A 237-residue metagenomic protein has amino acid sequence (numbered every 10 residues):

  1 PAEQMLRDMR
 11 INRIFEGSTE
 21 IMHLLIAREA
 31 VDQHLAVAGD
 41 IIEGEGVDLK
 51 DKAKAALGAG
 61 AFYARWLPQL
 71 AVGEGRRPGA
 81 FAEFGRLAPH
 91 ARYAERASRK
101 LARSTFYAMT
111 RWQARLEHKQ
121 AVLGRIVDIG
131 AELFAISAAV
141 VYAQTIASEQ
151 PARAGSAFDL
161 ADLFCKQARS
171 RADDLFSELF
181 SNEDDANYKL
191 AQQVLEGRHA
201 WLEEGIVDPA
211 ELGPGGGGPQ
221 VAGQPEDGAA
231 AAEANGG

Functional and structural regions predicted by a protein language model:
P1-G237: Flavin-dependent oxidoreductase catalytic core characteristic of acyl-CoA dehydrogenase/oxidase-like enzymes
